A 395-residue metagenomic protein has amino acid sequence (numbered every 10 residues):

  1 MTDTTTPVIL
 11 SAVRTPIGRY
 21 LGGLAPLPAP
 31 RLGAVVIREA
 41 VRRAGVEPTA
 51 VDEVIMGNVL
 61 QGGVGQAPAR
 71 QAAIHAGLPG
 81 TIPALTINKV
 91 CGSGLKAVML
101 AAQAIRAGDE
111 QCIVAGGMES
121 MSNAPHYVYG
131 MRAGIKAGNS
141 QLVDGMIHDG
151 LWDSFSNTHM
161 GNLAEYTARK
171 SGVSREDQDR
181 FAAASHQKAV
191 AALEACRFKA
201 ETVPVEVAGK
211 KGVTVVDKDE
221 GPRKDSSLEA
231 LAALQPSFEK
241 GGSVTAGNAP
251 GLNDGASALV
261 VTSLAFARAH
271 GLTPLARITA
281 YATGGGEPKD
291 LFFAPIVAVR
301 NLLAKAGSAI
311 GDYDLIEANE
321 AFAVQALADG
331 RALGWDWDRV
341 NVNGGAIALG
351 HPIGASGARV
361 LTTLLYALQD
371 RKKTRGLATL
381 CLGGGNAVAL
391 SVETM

Functional and structural regions predicted by a protein language model:
M1-L27, L228-F293, V297, T362-T363 (+2 more regions): Condensing-enzyme catalytic core mediating Claisen C-C bond formation in acyl metabolism
T2-V59, G63-V64, P68-A72, A76 (+7 more regions): Conserved active-site "lid/cap" helical segment
R14-T15, P26-L27, L32-V35, R43 (+4 more regions): N-terminal extracellular/periplasmic Venus flytrap/periplasmic-binding protein-like
T49-G57, P83-N88, I113-M118, D177-A184 (+5 more regions): Beta-strand segments within the central parallel beta-sheet cores of soluble alpha/beta enzyme folds
N58-C112, F155-H159, D225-G251, A332-R359 (+2 more regions): Conserved catalytic cysteine-centered active-site region of acyl-thioester-dependent Claisen-condensing enzymes
K89-E119, N162, A168-R197, A258-A265 (+3 more regions): Active-site-proximal alpha-helical scaffold in enzymes
C112-Y166: Flexible glycine-/small-residue-enriched beta->alpha junction loops that bind anionic phosphate/pyrophosphate groups
L163-E165, E201-V203, G209, T279-A348: Active-site pocket-lining segment
